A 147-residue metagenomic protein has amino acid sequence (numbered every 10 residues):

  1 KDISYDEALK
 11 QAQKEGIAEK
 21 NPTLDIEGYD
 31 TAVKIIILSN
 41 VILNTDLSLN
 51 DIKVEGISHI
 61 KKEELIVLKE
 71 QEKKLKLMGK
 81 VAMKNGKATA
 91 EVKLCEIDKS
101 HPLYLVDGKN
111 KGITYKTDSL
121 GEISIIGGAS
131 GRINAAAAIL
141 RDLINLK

Functional and structural regions predicted by a protein language model:
K1-I3: Adenosine-phosphate binding glycine-rich loop
D6-L105, N110-G112: Substrate-binding/catalytic subdomain of NAD(P)-dependent oxidoreductase enzymes
S100-K147: ATP-dependent carboxylate/acyl-activation modules
